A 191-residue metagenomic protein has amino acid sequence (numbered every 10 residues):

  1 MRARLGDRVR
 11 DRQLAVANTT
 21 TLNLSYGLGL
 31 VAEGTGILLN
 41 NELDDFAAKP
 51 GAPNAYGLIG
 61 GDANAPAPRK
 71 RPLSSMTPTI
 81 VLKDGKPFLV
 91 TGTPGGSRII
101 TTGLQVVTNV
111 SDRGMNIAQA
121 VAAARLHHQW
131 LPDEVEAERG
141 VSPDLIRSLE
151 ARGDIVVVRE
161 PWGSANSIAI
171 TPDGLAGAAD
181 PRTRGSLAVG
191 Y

Functional and structural regions predicted by a protein language model:
M1, G140-Y191: Cofactor-centric catalytic regions
M1-R159: Proteins synthesized as precursors that undergo proteolytic processing into mature forms
